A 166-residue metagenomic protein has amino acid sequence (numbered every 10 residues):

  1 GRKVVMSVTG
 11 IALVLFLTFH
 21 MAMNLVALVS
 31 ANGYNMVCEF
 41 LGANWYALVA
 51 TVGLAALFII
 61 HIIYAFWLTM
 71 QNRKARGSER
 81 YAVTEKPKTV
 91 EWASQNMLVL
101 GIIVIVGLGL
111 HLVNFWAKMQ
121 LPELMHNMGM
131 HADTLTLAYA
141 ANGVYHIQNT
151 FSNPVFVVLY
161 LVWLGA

Functional and structural regions predicted by a protein language model:
G1-A166: Membrane-embedded alpha-helical bundles that constitute the cytochrome b-like, heme-associated redox core of multi-pass
